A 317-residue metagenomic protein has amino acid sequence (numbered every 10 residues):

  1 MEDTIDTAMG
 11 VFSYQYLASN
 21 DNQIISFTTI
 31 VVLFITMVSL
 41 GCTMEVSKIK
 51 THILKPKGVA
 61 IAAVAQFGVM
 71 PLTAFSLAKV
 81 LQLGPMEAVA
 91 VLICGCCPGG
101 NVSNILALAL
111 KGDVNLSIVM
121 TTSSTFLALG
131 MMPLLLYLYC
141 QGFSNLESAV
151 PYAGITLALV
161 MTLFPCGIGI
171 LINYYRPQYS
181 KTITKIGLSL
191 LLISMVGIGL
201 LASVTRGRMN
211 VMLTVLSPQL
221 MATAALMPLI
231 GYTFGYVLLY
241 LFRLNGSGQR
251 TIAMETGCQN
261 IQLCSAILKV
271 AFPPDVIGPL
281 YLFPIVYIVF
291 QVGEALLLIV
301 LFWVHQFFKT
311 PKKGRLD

Functional and structural regions predicted by a protein language model:
M1-D317: Alpha-helical transmembrane segments of multi-pass small-molecule/ion transporters
